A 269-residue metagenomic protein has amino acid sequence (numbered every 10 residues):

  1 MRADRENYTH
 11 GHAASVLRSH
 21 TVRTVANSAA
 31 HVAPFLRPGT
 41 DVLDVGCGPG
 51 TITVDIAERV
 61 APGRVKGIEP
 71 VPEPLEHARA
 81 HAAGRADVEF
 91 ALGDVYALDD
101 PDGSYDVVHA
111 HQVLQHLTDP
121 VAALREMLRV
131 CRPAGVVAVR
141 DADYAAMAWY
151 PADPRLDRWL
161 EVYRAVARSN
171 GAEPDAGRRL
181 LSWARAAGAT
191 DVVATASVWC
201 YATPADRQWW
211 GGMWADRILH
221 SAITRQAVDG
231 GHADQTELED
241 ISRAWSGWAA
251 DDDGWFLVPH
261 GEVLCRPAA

Functional and structural regions predicted by a protein language model:
R2-T24: Class I SAM-dependent methyltransferase Rossmann-like catalytic core, especially the SAM/SAH-binding loop
V22-P38, D55: Conserved alpha-helix/loop element of class I SAM-dependent methyltransferases that forms part of the SAM/SAH-binding
L43, P49-A97: Class I SAM-dependent methyltransferase SAM/SAH-binding core
H109: A conserved beta-strand element that flanks and buttresses the S-adenosyl-L-methionine
Q115-H116: A short His-aromatic
V121-V136: A short glycine-rich, Lys/Arg-flanked "PGG" loop and its adjoining helix->strand segment in the class I
A138-R207: Conserved catalytic/acceptor-binding region of the Class I
D191-A269: Conserved Class I S-adenosyl-L-methionine
